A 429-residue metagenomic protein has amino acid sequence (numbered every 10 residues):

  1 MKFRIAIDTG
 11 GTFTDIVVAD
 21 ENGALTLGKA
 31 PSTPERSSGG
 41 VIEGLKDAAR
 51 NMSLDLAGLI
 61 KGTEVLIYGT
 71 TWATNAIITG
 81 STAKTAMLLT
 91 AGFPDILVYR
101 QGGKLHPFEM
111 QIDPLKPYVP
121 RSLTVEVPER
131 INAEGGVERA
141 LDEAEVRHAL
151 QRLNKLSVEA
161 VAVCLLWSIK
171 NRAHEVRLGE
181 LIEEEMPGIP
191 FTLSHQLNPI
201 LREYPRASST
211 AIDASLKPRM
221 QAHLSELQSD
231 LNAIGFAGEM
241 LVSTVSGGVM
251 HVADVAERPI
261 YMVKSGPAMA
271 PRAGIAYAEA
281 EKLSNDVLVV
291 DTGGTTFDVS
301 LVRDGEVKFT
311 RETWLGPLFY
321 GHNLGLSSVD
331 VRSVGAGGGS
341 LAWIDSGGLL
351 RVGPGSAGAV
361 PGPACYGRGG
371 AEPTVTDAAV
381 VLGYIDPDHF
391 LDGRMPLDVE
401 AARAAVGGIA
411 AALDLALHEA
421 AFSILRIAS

Functional and structural regions predicted by a protein language model:
M1-S429: N-terminally biased helix-coil "hinge/interface" segments that flank
